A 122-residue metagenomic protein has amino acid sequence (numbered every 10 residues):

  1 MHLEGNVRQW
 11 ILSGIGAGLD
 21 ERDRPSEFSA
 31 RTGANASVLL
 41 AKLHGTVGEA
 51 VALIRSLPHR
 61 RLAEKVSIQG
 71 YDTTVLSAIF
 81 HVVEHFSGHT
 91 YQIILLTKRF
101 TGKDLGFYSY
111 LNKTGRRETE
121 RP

Functional and structural regions predicted by a protein language model:
M1-S26, I68-P122: Short, contiguous alpha-helical
F28-S67, T74-G88, Q92: Acidic/histidine-rich alpha-helical segments that form the ligand environment of transition-metal centers
